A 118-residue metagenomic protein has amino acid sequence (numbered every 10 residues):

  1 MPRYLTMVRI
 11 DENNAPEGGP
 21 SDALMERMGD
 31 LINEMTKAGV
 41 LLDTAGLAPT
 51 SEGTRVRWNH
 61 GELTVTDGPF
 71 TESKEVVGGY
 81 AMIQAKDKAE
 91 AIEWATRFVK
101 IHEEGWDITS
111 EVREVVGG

Functional and structural regions predicted by a protein language model:
M1-G118: Conserved, structured core segments of small domains
